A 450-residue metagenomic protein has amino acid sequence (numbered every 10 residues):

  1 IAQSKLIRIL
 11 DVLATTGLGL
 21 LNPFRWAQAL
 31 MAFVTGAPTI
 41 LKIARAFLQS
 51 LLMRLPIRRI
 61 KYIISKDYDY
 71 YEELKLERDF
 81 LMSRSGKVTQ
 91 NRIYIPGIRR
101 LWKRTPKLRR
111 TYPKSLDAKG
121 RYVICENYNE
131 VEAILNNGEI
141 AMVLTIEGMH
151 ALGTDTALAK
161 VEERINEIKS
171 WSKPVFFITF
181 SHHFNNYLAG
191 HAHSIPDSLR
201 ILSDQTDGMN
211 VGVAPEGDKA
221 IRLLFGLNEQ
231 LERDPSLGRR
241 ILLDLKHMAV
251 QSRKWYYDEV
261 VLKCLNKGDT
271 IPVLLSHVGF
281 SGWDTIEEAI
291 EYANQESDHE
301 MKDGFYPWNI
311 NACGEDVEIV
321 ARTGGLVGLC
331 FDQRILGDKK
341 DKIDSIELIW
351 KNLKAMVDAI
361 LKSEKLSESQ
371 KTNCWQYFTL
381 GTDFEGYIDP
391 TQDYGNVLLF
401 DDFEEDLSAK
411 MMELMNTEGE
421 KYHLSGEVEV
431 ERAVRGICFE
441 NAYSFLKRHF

Functional and structural regions predicted by a protein language model:
I1-S236, Q251, D258-D269, V273 (+2 more regions): N-terminal hydrophobic targeting/anchoring segments and the immediately downstream early-domain regions of hydrolases
I241-K246: Short catalytic-loop micro-motif centered on adjacent basic/acidic residues
H247, H277: Histidine-centered divalent metal-coordination motifs
